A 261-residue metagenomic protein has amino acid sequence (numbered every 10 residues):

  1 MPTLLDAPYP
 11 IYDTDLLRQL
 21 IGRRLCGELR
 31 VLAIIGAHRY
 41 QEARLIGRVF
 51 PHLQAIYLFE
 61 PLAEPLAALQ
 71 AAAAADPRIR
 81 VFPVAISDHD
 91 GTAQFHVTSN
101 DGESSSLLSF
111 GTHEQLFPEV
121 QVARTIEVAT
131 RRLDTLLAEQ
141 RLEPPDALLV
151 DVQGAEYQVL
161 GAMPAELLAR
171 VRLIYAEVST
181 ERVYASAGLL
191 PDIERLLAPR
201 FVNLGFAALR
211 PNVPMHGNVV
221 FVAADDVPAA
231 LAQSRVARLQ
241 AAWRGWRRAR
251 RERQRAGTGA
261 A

Functional and structural regions predicted by a protein language model:
M1-A261: Phosphate/nucleotide-binding beta-alpha loop and adjacent structural elements of enzyme active sites
